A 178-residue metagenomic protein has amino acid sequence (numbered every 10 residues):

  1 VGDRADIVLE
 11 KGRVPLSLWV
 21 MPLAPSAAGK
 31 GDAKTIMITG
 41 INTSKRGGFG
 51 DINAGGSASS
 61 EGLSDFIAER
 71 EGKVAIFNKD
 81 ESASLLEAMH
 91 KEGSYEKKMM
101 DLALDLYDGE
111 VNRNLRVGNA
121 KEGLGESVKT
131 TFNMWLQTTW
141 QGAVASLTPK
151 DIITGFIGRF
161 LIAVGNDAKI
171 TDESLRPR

Functional and structural regions predicted by a protein language model:
V1-R178: Phosphate-handling catalytic cores of nucleic-acid transaction enzymes
